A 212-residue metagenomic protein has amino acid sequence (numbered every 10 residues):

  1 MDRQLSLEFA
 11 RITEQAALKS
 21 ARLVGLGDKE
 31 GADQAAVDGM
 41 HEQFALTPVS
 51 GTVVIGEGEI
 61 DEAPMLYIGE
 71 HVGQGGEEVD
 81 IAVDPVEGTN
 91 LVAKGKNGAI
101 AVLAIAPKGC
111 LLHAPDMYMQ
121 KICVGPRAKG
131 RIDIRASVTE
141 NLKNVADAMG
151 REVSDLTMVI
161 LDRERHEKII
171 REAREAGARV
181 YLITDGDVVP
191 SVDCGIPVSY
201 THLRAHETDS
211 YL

Functional and structural regions predicted by a protein language model:
M1-A82, K143, V188: N-terminal subdomain of lithium-sensitive/metallo-dependent phosphomonoesterases centered on the IMPase/IPPase/PAP
A45-L46, H71-G76, D84, V92-K96 (+3 more regions): Solvent-exposed alpha-helices and their adjacent loops that cap or buttress functional pockets in soluble metabolic
E77-E87, L91-L112: DPxDG-like acidic metal-binding loop motif
I81-D84, L182, L203: Residue-level marker for buried hydrophobic side chains located in beta-strands that build the well-ordered beta-sheet
K108-I183, P197-S199: Acidic beta-strand-loop-alpha-helix segment within the catalytic core of divalent metal-dependent phosphate-processing
G186, P190-S191, G195, S210: Feature captures the catalytic cores and cofactor-binding loops of soluble hydro-lyases/lyases that act on carboxylate
T201-T208: Conserved small/polar residues in nucleotide/adenosyl-binding loops
